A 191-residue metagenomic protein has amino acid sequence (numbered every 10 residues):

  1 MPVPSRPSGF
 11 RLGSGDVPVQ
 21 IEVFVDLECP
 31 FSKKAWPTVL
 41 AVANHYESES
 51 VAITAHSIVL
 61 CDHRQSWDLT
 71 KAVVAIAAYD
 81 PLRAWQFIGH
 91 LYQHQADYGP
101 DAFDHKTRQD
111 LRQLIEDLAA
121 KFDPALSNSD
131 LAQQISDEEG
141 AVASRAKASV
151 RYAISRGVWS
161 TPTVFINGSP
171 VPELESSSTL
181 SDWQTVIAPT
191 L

Functional and structural regions predicted by a protein language model:
M1-P4, L111, T185: Periplasmic c-type cytochrome electron-transfer domains
P2-V19: A short beta-strand-turn-helix
R11, S57-V59, P170: Residue-level preference for alpha-helix termini and adjacent loops
S14-D16, D62, E175: Solvent-exposed, flexible loop/coil residues
P18, S50, S160-T161: A structure-centric signal for secondary-structure junctions around beta-strands
E22-L27, K33-I115, A188: Structural alpha/beta surface segment adjacent to cysteine/selenocysteine redox centers across thiol/disulfide enzymes
V23-V25, W36-A43, E116-L191: C-terminal cap of thioredoxin/glutaredoxin-like
